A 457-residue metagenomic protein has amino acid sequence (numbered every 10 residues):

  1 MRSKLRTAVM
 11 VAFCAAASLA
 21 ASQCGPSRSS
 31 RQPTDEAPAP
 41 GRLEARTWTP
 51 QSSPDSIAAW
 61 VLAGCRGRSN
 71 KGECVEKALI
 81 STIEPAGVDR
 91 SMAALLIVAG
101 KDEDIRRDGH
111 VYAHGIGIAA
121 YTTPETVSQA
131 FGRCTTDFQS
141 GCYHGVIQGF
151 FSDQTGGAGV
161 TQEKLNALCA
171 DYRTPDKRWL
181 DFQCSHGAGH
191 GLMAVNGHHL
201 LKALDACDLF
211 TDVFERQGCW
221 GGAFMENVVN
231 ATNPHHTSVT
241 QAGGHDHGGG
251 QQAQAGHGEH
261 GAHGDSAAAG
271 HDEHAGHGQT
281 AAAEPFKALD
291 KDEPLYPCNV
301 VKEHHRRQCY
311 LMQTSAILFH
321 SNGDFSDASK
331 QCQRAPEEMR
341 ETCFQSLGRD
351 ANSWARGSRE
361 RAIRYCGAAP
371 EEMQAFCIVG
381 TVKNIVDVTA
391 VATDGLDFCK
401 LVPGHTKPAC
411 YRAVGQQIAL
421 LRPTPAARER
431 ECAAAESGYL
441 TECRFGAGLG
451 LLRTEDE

Functional and structural regions predicted by a protein language model:
M1-V11: Bacterial N-terminal signal peptides that target proteins for export
A20-Q23: C-terminal motif of bacterial Sec signal peptides marking the signal peptidase cleavage site
G25-S27: Bacterial signal peptide processing site
R31-E457: Non-catalytic tandem-repeat scaffold regions and their flanking low-complexity/translocation tails
